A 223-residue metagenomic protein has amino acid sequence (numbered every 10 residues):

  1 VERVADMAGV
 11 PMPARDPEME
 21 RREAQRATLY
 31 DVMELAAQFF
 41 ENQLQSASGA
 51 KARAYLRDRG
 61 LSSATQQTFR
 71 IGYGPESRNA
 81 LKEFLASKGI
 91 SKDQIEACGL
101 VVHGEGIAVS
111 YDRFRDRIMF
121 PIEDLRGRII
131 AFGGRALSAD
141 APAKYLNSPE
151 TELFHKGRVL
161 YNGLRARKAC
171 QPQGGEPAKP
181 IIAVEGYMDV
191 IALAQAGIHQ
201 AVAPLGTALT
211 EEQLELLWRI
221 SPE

Functional and structural regions predicted by a protein language model:
V1, S62-S63, S91: Helix N-cap / loop-to-helix initiation motif
V1-M7: Conserved P-loop/Walker A NTP-binding site and adjacent catalytic elements of P-loop NTPases
V4, E18-A36, G49, S77-S221: Phosphate-handling DNA/RNA-contact segment within nucleic-acid enzymes
M7, Q43, I220: Change "in soluble alpha/beta enzymes" to "in soluble alpha/beta proteins
P11-P17: Charged, low-hydrophobicity low-complexity segments
A24-M33, Q38-Q67: Non-catalytic interaction/clamp surfaces of large macromolecular machines
R59-G72, G197-T207: Short, well-structured beta-strand/strand-turn elements
